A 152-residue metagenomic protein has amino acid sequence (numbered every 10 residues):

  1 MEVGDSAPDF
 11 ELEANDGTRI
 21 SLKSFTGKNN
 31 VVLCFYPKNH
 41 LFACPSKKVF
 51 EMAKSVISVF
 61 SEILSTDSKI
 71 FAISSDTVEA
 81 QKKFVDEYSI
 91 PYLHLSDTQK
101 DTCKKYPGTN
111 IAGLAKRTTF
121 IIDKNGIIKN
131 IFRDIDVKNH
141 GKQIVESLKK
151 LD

Functional and structural regions predicted by a protein language model:
M1-D152: Chalcogenol-based redox active-site neighborhoods
